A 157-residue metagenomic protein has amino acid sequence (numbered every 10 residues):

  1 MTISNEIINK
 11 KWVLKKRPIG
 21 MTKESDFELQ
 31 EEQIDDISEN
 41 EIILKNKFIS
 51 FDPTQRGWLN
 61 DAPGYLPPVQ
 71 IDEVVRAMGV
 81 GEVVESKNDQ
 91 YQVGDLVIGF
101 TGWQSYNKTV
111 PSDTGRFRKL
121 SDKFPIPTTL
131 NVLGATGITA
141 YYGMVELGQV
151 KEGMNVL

Functional and structural regions predicted by a protein language model:
T2-I3, K16-K47: A short N-terminal beta-strand-loop micro-motif at the entrance of redox/enzyme domains
N5-W12: Short structural boundary motif marking the start of a folded domain
K10, E41-I43, N155: Residues that mark the start of a beta-strand
K11, N46, A140: Terminal peptide-recognition signature
V13-K15, E85: Residue-level signal for short segments within beta-strands and strand-turn junctions of well-structured beta-sheet
T22-S25, Q55-L59: Short, glycine/acidic-enriched capping/hinge loops at junctions between secondary-structure elements
I34-F51, L59-W103: Glycine-rich beta-strand-centered segment in the early N-terminal region that forms part of a ligand/cofactor-binding
A77-E82, Q90-L157: NAD(P)H dinucleotide-binding glycine-rich loop of Rossmann-like/cofactor-binding domains, especially the beta1-alpha1
